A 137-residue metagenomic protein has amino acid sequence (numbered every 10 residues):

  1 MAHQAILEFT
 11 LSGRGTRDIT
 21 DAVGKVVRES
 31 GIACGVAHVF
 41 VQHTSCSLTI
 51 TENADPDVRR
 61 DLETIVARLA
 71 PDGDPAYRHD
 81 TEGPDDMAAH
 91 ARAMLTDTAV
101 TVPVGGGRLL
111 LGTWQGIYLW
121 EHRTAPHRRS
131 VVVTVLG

Functional and structural regions predicted by a protein language model:
M1-G137: Active-site histidine-anchored catalytic micro-motif
